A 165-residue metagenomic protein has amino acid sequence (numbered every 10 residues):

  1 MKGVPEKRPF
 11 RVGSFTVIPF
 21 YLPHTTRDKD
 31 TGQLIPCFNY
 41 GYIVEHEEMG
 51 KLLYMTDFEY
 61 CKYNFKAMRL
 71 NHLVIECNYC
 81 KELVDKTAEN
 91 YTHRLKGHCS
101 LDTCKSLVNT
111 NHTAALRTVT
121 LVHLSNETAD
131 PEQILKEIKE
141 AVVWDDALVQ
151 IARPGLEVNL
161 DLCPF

Functional and structural regions predicted by a protein language model:
M1, R11, T31-Q33, E47 (+3 more regions): Generic structural signal for short, flexible, solvent-exposed coil/loop and linker residues
M1-K2, T56-D57, D130-I134: Short amphipathic alpha-helical surface micro-motifs
M1-K2, V17, L148-V149: Generic structural signal for residues in well-ordered beta-strands
P5-M68, L160-F165: Core dinuclear metal-dependent hydrolase active-site scaffold
Y42, W144, L148-F165: Binuclear metal-dependent phosphoesterase catalytic core
Y63-R153: Cap/insert and terminal regions of metallo-dependent hydrolase folds
